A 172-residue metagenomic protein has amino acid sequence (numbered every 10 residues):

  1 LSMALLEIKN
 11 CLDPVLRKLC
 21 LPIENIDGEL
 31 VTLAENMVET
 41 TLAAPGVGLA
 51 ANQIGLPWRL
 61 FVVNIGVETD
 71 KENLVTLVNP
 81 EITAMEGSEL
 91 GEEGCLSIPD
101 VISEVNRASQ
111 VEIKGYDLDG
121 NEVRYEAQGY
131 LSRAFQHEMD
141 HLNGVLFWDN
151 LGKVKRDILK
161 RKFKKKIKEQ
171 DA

Functional and structural regions predicted by a protein language model:
S2-A172: Positively charged
